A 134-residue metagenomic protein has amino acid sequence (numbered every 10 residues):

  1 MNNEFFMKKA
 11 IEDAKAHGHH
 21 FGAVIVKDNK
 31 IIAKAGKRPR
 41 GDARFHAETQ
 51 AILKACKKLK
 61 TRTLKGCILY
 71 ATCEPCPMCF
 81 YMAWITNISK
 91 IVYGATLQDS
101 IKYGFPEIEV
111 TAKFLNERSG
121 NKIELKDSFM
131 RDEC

Functional and structural regions predicted by a protein language model:
M1-H17, P75, Y81-C134: Zinc-dependent deaminase
E4, F45, T49, P77: Glycine-rich phosphate-binding loop at the start of an alpha helix
F21, K65-I68, I123: Residue-level recognition of the N-termini of beta-strands and the immediately preceding loop/turn
F21-N29, A33: Short beta-strand scaffold segments in enzyme catalytic cores
V24, I68-Y70, K90-V92: A structural signal for isolated positions on well-ordered beta-strands in alpha/beta enzyme cores
G36-K37: Residue-level structural signal for beta-strand termini and adjacent loop
R40-K54: A short, polar/charged loop-to-alpha-helix boundary motif
L53-T86: Helix-adjacent hinge/juxtasegments
